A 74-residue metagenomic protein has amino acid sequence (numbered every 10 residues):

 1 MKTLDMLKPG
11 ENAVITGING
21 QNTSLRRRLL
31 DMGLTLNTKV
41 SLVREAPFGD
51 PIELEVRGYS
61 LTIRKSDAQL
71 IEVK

Functional and structural regions predicted by a protein language model:
D5, T16, I71-V73: Intrinsically disordered, low-complexity, charged/polar segments
S24-R28: Short alpha-helix capping/helix-loop boundary micro-motifs
A46-K74: C-terminal structural segments of small proteins and small subunits
